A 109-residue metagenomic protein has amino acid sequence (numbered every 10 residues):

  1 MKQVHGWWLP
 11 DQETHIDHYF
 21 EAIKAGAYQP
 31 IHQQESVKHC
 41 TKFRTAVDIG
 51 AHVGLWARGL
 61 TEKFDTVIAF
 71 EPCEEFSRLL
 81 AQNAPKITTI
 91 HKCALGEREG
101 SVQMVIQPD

Functional and structural regions predicted by a protein language model:
M1-K86: S-adenosyl-L-methionine
S77-D109: S-adenosyl-L-methionine
